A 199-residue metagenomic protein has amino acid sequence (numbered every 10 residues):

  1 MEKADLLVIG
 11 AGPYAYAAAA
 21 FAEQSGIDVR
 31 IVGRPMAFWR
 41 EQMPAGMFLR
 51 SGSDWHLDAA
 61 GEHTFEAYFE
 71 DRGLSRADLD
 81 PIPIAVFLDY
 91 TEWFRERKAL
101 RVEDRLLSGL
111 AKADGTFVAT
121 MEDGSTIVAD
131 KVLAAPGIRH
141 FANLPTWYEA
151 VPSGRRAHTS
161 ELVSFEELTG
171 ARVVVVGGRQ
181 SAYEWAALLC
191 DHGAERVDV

Functional and structural regions predicted by a protein language model:
E2-A4, E122-K131: Core beta-strand elements of the Rossmann-like FAD/NAD(P) dinucleotide-binding domain in flavoenzyme oxidoreductases
E2-I31, V174-H192: N-terminal Rossmann-like FAD-binding beta1-loop-alpha1 element of flavoenzymes
K3-D5, D104, T169-A171: Phosphate-coordination loops involved in phosphoryl transfer and adenosine-cofactor binding
V32-V86, V199: Glycine-rich active-site loop/strand segments that organize a redox cofactor
P83, P136-G193: Glycine-rich dinucleotide-binding loop and its adjacent helix/turn
A85-V102, R139-A142: Helical element adjacent to the flavin cofactor pocket in flavoenzyme catalytic cores
E103-T116: A conserved short coil-to-beta-strand element within the FAD-binding core of flavoproteins
